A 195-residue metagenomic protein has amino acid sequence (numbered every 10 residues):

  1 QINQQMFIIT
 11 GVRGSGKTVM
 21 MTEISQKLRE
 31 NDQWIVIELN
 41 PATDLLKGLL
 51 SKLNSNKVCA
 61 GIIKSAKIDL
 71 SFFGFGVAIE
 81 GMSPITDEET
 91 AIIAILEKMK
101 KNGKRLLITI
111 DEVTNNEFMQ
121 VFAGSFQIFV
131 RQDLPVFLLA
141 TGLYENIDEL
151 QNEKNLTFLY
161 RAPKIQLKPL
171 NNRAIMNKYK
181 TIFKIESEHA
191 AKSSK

Functional and structural regions predicted by a protein language model:
Q1-Q4, S55: A short, basic N-terminal segment
N3-E23: Walker A/P-loop nucleotide-binding motif
T10-R13, V36-L45: A short hydrophobic beta-strand->loop->alpha-helix junction that borders the nucleotide-binding pocket of P-loop NTPases
Q26-V36: Post-Walker A helix-loop "phosphate-sensing" segment adjacent to the P-loop in P-loop NTPases
Q33-I35, D44-E80: Conserved NTP-binding/hydrolysis module of P-loop NTPases
G81-N146, N152-N155: Conserved Walker B catalytic segment
N152-P169: A short helix-turn-beta junction within AAA+ P-loop NTPase domains corresponding to the substrate/partner-engaging
L167-S193: Conserved small helical "lid"/interfacial subdomain of P-loop NTPases
